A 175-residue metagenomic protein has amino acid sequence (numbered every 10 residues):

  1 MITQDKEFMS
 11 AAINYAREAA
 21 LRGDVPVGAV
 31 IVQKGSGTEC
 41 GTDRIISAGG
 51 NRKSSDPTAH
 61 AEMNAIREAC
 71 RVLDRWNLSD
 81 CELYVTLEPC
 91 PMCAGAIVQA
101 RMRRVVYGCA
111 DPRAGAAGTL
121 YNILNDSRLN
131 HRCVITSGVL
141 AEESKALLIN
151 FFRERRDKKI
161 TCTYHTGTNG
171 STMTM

Functional and structural regions predicted by a protein language model:
M1-A19, E39-G41, P89-M175: Zinc-dependent deaminase
Q4, P26-V27: Short loop/turn microsegments at loop-to-beta-strand junctions
A12, A16-A19, A29, S47 (+2 more regions): Small-residue (primarily alanine) positions within well-ordered alpha-helices, especially packing/interaction faces
V27-E39: Short beta-strand scaffold segments in enzyme catalytic cores
Q33-K34, V85, C109: Residues that line or immediately flank small-molecule/substrate-binding pockets and catalytic motifs
R44-K53: Short beta->alpha transition motifs characteristic of CBS
K53-N64: A short, polar/charged loop-to-alpha-helix boundary motif
M63-A100: Helix-adjacent hinge/juxtasegments
